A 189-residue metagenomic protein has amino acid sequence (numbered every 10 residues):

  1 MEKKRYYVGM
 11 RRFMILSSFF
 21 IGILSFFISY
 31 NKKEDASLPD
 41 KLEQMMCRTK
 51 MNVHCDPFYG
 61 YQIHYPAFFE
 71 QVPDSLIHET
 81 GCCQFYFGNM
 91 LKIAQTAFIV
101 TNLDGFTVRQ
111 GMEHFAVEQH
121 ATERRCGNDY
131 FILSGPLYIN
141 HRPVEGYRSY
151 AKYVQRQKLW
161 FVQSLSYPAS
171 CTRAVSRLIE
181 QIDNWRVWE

Functional and structural regions predicted by a protein language model:
K4-S18: N-terminal Sec-pathway targeting helices
M14-S29: Hydrophobic membrane-insertion alpha-helices, especially the h-region of bacterial N-terminal signal peptides
N31-E34: Bacterial lipoprotein signal-peptidase II cleavage site
P39-I77: N-terminal "mature-domain start" segment
Y65, G111, A174-Q181: Stable alpha-helical elements in mature extracytoplasmic
V72-A174: Conserved polar/disulfide-associated segments of primarily extracytoplasmic proteins
W188-E189: Short, solvent-exposed mixed-charge patches
